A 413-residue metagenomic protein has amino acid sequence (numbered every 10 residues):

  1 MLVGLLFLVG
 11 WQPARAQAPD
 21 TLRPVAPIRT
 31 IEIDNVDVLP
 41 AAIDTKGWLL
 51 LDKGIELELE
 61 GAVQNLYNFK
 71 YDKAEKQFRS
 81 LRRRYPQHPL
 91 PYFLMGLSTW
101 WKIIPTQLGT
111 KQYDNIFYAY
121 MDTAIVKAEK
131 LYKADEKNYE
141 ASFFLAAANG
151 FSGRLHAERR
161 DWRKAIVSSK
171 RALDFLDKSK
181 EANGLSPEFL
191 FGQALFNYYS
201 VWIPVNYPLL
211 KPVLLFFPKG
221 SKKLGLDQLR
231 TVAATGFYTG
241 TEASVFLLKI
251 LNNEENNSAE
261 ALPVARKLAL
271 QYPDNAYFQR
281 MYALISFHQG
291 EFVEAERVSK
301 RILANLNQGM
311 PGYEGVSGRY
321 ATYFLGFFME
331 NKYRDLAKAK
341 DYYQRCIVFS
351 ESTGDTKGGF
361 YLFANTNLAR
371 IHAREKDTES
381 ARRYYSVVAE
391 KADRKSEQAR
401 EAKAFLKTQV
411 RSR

Functional and structural regions predicted by a protein language model:
M1-P24, S396: Bacterial Sec-dependent N-terminal signal peptides
V36, P40-K46, L51-E58, N65-K76 (+4 more regions): Short coil/linker segments at helix-helix boundaries
K46, T378-R413: Terminal, low-structured helical/coil segments at or just beyond the last alpha-helical repeat
D52-E58, P187, V205-P208, G236-S244 (+3 more regions): Generic helix N-cap/helix-start motif at coil->alpha-helix transitions
K53, Q87, L94, K137-E140 (+11 more regions): Structural signature of alpha-solenoid helical repeat junctions
R83, V126, L173-D177, D227 (+6 more regions): Amphipathic alpha-helical segments of tetratricopeptide repeats
W101-Y113, S200-P208, N256-E260, F292-A295 (+3 more regions): Alpha-helical linker/edge segments of TPR/alpha-solenoid repeat scaffolds and analogous pre-/post-domain helices
A243-N253, S286-F292, K300, N307 (+2 more regions): Alpha-helical adaptor scaffolds
